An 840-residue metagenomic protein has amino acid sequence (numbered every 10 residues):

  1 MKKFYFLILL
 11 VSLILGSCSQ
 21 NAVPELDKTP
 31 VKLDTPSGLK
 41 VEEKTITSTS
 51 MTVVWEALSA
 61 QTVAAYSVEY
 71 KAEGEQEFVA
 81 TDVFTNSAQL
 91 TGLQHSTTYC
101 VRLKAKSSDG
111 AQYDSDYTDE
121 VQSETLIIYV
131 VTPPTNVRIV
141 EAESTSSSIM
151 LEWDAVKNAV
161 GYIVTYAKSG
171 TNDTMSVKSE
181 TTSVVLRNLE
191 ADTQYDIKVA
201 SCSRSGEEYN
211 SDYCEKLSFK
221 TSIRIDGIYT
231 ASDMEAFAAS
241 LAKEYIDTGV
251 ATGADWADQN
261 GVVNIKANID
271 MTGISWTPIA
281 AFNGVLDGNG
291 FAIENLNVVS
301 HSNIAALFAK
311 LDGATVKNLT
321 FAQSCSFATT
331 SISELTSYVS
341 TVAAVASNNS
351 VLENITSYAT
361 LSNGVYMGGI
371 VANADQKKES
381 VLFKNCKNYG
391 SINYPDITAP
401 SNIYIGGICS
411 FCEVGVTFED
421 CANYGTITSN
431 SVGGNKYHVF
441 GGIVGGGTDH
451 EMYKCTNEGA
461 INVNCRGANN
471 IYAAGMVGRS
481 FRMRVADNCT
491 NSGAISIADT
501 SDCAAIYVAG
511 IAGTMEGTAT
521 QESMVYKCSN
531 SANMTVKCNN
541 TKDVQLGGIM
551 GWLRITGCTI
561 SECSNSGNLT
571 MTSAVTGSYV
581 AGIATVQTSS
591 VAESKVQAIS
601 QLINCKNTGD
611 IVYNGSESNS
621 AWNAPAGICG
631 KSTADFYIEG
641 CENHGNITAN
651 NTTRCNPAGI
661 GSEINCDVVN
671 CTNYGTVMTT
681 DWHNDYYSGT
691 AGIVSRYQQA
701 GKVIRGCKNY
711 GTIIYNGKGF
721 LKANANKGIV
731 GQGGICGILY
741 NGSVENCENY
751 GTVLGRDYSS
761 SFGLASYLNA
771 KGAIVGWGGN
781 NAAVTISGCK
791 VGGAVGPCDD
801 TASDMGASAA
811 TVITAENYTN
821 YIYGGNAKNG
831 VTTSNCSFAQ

Functional and structural regions predicted by a protein language model:
M1-F4: Positively charged n-region of N-terminal signal peptides that target proteins for export
L7, S12-K40, E120-T135, S218-R224: Bacterial Sec-dependent N-terminal signal peptides
T49-A60, S147-N158: Conserved aromatic anchor
L58, L93-Q94, V156, L189-E190 (+1 more regions): Hydrophobic loop/turn residues within beta-sheet-rich immunoglobulin-like superfamily modules
A60-A80, F84, N158-S176, E180-T181: Extracellular low-complexity, O-glycosylation-prone stalks/linkers
L90-G110, N188-G206: Beta-strand-rich modules
S108-V130, R204-I223: Extracellular fibronectin type III
S222-Q840: Surface-exposed repetitive/solenoidal architectures
